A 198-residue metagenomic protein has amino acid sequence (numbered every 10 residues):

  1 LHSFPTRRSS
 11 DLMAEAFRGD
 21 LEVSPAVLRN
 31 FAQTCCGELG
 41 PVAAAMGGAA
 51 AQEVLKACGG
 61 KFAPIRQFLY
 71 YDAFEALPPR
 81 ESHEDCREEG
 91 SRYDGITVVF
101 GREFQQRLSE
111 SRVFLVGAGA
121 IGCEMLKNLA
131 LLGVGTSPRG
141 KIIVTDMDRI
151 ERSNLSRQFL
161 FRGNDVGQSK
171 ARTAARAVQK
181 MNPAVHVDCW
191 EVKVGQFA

Functional and structural regions predicted by a protein language model:
L1-S3, R7-A198: Adenine nucleotide-associated cytosolic modules
